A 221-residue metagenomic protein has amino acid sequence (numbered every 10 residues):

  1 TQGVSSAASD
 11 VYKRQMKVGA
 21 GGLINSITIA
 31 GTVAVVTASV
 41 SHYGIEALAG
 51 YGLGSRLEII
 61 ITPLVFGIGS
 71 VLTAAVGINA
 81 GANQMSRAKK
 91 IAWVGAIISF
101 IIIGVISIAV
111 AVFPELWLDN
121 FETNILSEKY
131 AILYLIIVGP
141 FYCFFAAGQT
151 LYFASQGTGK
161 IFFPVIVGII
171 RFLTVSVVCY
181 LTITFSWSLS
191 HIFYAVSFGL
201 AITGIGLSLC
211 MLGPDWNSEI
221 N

Functional and structural regions predicted by a protein language model:
T1-A8, Y12: Single conserved hydrophobic/aromatic residue that forms the stacking wall/gate of nucleotide- or nucleobase-binding
R14, V18-S26, A38, I59 (+2 more regions): Residue-level signature of transmembrane alpha-helical cores of multipass secondary-active transporters and flippases
I27-I60, I78-N79, L116-I125: Helix-terminus/linker motif at the lipid-water interface of multi-pass membrane proteins
H42-I45, A82, G157-T158, S186: Helix-loop interface residues and adjacent transmembrane-helix termini in multi-pass membrane transporters, primarily
G50-P114, F145-V167: Small-residue-rich hydrophobic transmembrane alpha-helices
V105-E128, I132: Short membrane-interface helical motifs at transmembrane helix boundaries in multi-pass membrane transporters
I125-L151, V177: Alpha-helical transmembrane segments of multi-pass membrane proteins
K129, F172-I205, L209-I220: Membrane-interface helix-loop junctions in multi-pass transport and translocation proteins
